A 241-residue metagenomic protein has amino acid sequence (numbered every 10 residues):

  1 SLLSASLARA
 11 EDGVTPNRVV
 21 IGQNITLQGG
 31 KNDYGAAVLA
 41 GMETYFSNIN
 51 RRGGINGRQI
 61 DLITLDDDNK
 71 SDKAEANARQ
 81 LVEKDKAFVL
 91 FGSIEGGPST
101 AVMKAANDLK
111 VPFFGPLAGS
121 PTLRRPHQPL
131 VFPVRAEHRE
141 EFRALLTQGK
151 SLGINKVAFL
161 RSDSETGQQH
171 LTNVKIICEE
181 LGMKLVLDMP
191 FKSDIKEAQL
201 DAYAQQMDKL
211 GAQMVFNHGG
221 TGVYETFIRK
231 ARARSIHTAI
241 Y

Functional and structural regions predicted by a protein language model:
S4-A10: Sec/Tat signal peptide C-region and signal peptidase I cleavage site
D12-V14, R18-V20, D33-A40, R52-T122 (+2 more regions): Beta-alpha junction/loop-to-helix N-cap segments that form part of ligand/metal-binding clefts
N17-V20, G57-D61, K84-V89, D108-P112 (+5 more regions): Loop/turn elements at helix/coil->beta-strand transitions in domains of secreted/extracellular proteins
G22-G30: Acidic/histidine-rich, surface-exposed loop or edge segments in extracytoplasmic proteins
T26, D67, S162: Cofactor-binding loop segments of dinucleotide-utilizing enzymes, especially the Rossmann-like FAD- and NAD(P)+-binding
G41, Y45, R52, A101-L109 (+2 more regions): Alpha-helical structural signal in soluble globular domains
A76, P121-T122, P129-S235: Extracellular/periplasmic Venus flytrap/periplasmic-binding protein
